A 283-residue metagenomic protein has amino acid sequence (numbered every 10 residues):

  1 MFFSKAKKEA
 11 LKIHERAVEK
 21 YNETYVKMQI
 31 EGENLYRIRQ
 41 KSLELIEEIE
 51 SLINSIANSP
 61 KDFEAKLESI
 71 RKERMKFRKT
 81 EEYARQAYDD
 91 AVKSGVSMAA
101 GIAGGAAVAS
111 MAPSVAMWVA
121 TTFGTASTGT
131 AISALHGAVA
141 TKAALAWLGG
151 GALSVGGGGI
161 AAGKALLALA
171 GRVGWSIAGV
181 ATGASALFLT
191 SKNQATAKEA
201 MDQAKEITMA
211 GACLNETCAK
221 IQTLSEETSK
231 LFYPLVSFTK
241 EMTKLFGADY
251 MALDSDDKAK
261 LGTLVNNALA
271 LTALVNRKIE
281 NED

Functional and structural regions predicted by a protein language model:
M1-F2, D62, K76, L231 (+2 more regions): Intrinsic disorder/low-structure terminal segments
F2-K5, E9: Extended, EK/Q-rich alpha-helical coiled-coil segments that serve as long dimerization/scaffolding arms in large
K7, H14, E19-A57, A170-D283: Amphipathic, membrane-inserting segments
S42-G104: Long, charged all-alpha helical bundle/coiled-coil segments in cytosolic proteins
I46, I53, P60, L67 (+4 more regions): Generic alpha-helical propensity signal that fires on short helical segments and nearby coil/disordered stretches
S97-S191: Small-residue-rich hydrophobic membrane-insertion segments
